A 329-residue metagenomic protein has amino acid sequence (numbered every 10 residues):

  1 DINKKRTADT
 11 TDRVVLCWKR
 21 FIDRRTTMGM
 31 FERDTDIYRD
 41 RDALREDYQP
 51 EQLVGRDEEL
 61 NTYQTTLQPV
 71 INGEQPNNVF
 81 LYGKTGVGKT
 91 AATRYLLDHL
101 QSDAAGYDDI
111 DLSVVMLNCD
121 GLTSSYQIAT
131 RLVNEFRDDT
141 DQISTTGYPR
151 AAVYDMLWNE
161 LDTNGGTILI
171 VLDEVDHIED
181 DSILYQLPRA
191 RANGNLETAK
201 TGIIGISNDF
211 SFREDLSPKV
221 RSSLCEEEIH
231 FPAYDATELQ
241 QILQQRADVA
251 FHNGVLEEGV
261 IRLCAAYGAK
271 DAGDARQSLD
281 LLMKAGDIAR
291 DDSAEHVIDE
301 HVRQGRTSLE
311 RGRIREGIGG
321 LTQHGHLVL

Functional and structural regions predicted by a protein language model:
I2-K4, D12-N77: A short, basic N-terminal segment
R33, G121-E226, F231-L239, G254-L263 (+4 more regions): Mid-core helix/loop region of P-loop NTP-binding domains shared across ATPases and GTPases
L44-Q52, N78-V79, V115-L117, E226-H230 (+2 more regions): Short hinge/gating elements
Q75-Y95: Walker A/P-loop nucleotide-binding motif
P76-F80, V114, T167-L169: Residue-level preference for the first positions of well-ordered beta-strands
D103-D120: Conserved catalytic segments around the Walker B and adjacent sensor/switch elements of P-loop NTPase domains
I298-L329: Winged-helix-like regulatory helical subdomains adjacent to P-loop NTPase cores
